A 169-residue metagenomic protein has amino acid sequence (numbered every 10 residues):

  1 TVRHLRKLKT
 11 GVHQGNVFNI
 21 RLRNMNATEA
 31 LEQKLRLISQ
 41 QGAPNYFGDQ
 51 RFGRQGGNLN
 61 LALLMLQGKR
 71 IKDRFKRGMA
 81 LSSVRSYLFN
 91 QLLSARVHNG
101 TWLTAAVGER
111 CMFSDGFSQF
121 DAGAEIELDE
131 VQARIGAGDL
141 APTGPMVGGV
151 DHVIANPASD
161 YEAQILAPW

Functional and structural regions predicted by a protein language model:
T1-W169: Non-catalytic, substrate/partner-engaging modules appended to enzymatic cores
